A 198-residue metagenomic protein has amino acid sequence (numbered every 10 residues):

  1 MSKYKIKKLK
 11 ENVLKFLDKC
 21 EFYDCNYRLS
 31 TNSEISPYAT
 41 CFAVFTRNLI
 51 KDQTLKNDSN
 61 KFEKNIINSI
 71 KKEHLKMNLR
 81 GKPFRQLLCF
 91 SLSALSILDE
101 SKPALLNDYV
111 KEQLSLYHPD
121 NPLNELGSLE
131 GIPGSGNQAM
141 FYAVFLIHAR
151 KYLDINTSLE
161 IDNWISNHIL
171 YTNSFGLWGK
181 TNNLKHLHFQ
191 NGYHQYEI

Functional and structural regions predicted by a protein language model:
M1-T40, F45-L49, Q53-I70, S166: Low-complexity, Ser/Thr/Pro/Gly-enriched N-terminal "stalk/linker" regions
S2, T31-L55, N78-A104, L123-T157 (+1 more regions): An alpha-helical repeat/solenoid feature that recognizes helix-turn-helix modules
D18, L29, K71, L75 (+3 more regions): HEAT/HEAT-like alpha-solenoid repeats
E21, I70, H74, D99-K102: Helix-turn/linker elements and helix-coil junctions of extended alpha-helical scaffolds
S59, Y109-G136, N173: General structural signal for secondary-structure boundaries
N60-L88: Blade-loop segments of beta-propeller domains
N65, L105-Q113, I161-W164: Alpha-helical repeat scaffolds
